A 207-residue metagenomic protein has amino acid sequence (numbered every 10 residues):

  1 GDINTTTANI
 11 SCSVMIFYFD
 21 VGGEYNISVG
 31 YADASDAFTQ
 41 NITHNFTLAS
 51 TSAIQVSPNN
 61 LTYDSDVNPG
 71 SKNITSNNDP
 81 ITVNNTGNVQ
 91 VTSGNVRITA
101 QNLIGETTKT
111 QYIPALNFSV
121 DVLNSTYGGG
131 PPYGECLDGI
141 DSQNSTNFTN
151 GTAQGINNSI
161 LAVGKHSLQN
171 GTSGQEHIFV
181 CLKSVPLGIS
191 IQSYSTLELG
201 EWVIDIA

Functional and structural regions predicted by a protein language model:
G1-I42: Long, low-complexity serine/threonine/glycine- and acidic-rich segments characteristic of extracellular
F17-F19, N41-A207: Signature of Gram-negative chaperone-usher
